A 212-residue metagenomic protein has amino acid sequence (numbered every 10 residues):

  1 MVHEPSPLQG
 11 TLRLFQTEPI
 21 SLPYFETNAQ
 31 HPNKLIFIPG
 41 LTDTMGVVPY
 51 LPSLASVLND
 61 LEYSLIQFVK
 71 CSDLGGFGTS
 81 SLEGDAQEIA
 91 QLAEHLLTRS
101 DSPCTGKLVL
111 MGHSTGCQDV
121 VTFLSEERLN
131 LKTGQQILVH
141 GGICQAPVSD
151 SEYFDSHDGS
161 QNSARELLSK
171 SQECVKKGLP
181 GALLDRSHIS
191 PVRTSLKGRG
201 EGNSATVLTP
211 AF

Functional and structural regions predicted by a protein language model:
V2-F15, R128-F212: The alpha/beta-hydrolase serine catalytic core
R13-Q16, F25, D85-I89, S100 (+2 more regions): Lipid deacylating catalytic domains
T17-L74, H95: Short, surface-exposed "cap/lid" segments of acyl-processing enzymes
N33-K34, K107-V109, G141: Structural motif
T42, C71, T115-G116, V148: Catalytic metal-binding/acid-base residues of hydrolase active sites
V47, C71-K107: Catalytic nucleophile-loop/oxyanion-hole region of alpha/beta-hydrolase and closely related hydrolase-like folds
M111-V120: Gly/Ala-rich beta-loop-alpha elbow adjacent to hydrolase catalytic centers
T122-E126: Active-site signature of alpha/beta-hydrolase-fold catalytic machinery across serine- and Asp/Cys-nucleophile hydrolases
